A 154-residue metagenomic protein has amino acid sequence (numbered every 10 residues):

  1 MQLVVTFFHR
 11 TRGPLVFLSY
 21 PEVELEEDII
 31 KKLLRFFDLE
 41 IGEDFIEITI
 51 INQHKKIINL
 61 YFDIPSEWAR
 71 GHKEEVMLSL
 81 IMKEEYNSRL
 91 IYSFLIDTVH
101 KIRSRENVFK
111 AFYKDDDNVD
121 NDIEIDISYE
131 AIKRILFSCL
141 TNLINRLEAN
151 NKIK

Functional and structural regions predicted by a protein language model:
M1-T11: Short N-terminal helix-loop-first-beta-strand/juxtamembrane motif that initiates sensory/input modules
G13-K154: Acidic, low-complexity cytosolic segments
